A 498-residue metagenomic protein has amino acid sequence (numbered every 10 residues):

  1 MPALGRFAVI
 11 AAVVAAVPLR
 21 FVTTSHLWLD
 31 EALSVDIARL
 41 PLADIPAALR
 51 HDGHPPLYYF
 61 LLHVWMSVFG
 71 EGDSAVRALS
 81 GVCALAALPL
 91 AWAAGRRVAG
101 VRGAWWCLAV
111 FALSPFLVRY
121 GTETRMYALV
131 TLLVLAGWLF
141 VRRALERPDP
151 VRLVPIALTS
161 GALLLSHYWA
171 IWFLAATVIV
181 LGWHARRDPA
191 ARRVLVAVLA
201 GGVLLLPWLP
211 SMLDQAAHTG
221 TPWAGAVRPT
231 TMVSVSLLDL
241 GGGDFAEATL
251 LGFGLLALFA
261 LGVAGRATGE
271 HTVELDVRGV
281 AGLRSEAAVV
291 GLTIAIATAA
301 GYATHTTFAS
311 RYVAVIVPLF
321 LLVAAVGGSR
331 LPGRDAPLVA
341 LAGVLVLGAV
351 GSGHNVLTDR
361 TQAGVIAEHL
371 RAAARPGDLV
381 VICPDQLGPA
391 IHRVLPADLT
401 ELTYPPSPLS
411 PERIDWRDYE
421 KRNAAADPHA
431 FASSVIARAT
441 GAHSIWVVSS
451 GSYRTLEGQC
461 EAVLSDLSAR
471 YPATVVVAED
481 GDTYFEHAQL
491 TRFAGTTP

Functional and structural regions predicted by a protein language model:
P2-P498: Terminal, non-globular segments
